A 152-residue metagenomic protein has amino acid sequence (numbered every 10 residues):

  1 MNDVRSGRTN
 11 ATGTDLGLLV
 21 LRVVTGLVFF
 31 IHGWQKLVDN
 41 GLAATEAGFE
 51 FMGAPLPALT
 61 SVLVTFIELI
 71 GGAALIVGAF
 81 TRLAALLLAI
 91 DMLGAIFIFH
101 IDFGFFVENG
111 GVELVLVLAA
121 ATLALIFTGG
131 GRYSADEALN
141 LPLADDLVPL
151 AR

Functional and structural regions predicted by a protein language model:
M1-L37, A58-F66, I70, V77-R152: Extended, low-polarity transmembrane helix blocks
V38-L56: Membrane-interface interhelical connector segments
